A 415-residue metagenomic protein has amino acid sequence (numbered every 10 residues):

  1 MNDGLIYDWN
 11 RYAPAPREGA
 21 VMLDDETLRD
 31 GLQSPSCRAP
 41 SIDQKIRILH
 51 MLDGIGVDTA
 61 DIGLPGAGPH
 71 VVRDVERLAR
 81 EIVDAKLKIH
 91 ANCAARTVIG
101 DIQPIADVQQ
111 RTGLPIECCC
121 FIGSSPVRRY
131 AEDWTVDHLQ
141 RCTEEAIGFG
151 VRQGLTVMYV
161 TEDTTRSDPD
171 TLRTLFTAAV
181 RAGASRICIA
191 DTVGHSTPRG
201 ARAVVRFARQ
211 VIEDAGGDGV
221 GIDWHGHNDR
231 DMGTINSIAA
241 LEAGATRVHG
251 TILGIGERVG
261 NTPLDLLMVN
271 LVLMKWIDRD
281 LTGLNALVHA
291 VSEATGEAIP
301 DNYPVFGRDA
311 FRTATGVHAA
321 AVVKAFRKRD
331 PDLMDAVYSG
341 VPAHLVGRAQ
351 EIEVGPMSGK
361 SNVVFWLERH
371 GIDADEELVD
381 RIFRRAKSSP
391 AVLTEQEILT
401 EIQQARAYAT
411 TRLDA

Functional and structural regions predicted by a protein language model:
M1-R29, I277-A415: A mid-to-C-terminal "edge-of-domain" accessory segment
Y12, R17-E18, L23, S34-T59 (+3 more regions): Alpha/beta enzyme core
L28, L64-P65, A94-T97, F121-S125 (+5 more regions): Short, ordered loop/turn segments at secondary-structure junctions
D30-L32, A67-V71, I99-D101, S125-R128 (+5 more regions): Flexible loop/turn segments at secondary-structure boundaries
C37-Q44, G63-H70, C93-T97, A131-C142 (+9 more regions): Catalytic cores of large soluble enzymes that bind and process phosphate-bearing ligands
I55, E81-A85, V108-T112, A146-F149 (+11 more regions): Change "in soluble alpha/beta enzymes" to "in soluble alpha/beta proteins
V57-P65, K88-N92, R247: Divalent metal-dependent hydrolysis catalytic cores, especially in the metallo-beta-lactamase
S196-P198, R202-R329, V337: Catalytic alpha/beta core domains of metabolic enzymes, predominantly
